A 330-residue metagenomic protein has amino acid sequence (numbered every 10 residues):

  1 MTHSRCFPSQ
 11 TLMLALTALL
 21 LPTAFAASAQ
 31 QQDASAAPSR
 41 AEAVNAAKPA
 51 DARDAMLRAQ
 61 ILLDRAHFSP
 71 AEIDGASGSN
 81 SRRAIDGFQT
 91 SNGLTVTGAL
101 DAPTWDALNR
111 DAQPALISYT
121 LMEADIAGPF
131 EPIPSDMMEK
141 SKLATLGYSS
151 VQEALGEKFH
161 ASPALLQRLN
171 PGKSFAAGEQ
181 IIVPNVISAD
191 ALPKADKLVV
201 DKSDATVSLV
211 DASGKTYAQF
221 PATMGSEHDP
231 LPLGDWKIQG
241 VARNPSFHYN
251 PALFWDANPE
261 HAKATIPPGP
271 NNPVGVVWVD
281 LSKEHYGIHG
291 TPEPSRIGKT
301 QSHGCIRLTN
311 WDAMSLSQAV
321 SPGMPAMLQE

Functional and structural regions predicted by a protein language model:
T2-L14: Bacterial N-terminal signal peptides that target proteins for export
M13-T23: Bacterial N-terminal signal peptides
A27-A59, T90, Q113, I117: Compositionally biased, proline/threonine/alanine/serine-rich low-complexity intrinsically disordered stretches
P49-T97: A short amphipathic alpha-helical interaction element
Q60-L63, E72-D74, A84-Q89, V151-F159 (+2 more regions): Short alpha-helical segments in extracytoplasmic peptidoglycan/chitin-binding modules and envelope-associated proteins
S79-R83, G87-D125, Q167-K197: Extracellular LysM carbohydrate-binding repeats and other cell-envelope/extracellular binding modules
I187, P193-T291, Q318, P322: Gly/Pro-biased beta-strand-loop elements
W311-E330: N-terminal targeting pre-sequences for secretion and organelle import
